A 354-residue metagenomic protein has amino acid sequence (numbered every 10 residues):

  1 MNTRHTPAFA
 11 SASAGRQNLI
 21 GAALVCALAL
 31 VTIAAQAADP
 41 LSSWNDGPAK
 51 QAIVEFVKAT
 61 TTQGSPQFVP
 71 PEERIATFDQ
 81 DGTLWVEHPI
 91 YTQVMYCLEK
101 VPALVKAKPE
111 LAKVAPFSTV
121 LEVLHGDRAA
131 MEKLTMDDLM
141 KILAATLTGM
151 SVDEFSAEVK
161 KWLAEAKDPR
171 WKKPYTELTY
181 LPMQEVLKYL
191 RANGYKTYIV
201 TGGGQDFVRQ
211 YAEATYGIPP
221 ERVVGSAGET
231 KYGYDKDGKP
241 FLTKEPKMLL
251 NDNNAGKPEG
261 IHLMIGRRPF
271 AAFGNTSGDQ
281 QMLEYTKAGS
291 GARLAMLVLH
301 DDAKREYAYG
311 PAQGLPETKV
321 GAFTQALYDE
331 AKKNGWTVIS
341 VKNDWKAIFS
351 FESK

Functional and structural regions predicted by a protein language model:
S13: Short Gly/Ser/Thr- and charged-rich N-terminal loops/segments that act as flexible capping/hinge elements
G21-T32: Bacterial N-terminal signal peptides
Q36-V54, K58, E73, A145 (+1 more regions): C-terminal cap/substrate-recognition subdomain and adjoining C-terminal extension of metal-dependent phosphatase-like
F56-T61, S65-I75, H88-P89: N-terminal carbohydrate-binding/catalytic regions of secreted carbohydrate-active enzymes
R74-H88, L283: Asp-based phosphoryl-transfer active-site loop
I90, M95-C97, V101-E177, L181: A metal-dependent, Asp-based hydrolase signature
